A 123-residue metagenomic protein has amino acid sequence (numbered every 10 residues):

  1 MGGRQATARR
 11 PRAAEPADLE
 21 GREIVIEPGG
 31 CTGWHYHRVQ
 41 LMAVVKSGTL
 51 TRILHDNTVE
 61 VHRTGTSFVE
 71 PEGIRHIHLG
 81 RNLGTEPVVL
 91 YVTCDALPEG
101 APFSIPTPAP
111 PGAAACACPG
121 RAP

Functional and structural regions predicted by a protein language model:
M1-E20, V59-V61, F68-V69, R81 (+1 more regions): A short, N-terminal "cap"/entry segment at the start of jelly-roll beta-barrel domains of the cupin/DSBH fold
A17, G29-M42: A short beta-loop-beta micro-motif enriched in histidine and acidic residues
E23-I26, H55-R75: Short acidic-glycine-tyrosine-enriched beta hairpin
C31-G33, T51, T66-V69, G73-R81: Histidine-centered metal-chelating micro-motifs
Y36, V44, V61, N82-P87: Extracellular/periplasmic catalytic domains that process cell-envelope and extracellular macromolecules
H37, P71, T93-A96: Active-site-proximal beta-strand/loop segments in catalytic clefts of secreted hydrolases
H37-N57, T66-S67: Glycine- and acidic-residue-biased ligand/ion/polar-headgroup-sensing regions
T85-A101: A short hydrophobic beta-strand segment most commonly corresponding to one strand of the jelly-roll/cupin
